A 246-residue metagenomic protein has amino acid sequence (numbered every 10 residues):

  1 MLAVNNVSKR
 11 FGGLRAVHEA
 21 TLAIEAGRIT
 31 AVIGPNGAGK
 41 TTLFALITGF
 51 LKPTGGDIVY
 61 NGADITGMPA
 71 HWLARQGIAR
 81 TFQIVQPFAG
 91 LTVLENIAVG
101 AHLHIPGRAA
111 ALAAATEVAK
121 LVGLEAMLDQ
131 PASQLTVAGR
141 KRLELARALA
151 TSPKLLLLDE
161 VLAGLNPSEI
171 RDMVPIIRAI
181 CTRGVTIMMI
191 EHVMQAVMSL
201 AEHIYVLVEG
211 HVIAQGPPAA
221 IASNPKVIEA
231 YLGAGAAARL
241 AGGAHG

Functional and structural regions predicted by a protein language model:
M1-G246: Glycine-rich phosphate-binding loops of nucleotide-dependent enzymes
